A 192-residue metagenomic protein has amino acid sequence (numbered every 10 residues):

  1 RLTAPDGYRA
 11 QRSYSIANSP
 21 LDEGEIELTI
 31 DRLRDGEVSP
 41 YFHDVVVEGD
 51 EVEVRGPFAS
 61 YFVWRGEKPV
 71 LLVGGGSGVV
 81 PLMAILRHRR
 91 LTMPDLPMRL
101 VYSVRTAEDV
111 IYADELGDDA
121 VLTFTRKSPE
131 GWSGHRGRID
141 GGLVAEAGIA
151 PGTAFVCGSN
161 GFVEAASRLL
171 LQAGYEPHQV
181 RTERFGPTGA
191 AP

Functional and structural regions predicted by a protein language model:
R1-D50, V104-T106, F124-K127: Ferredoxin-reductase
L2-A4, G56, R184: Conserved "cap/hinge" positions at secondary-structure junctions
R55-E67: A short, basic/flexible loop-to-alpha-helix module at the beginning of a structural domain
W64-P69, I149-P151: Short helix-loop-beta connector
V70-L71, F155: Conserved beta-strand elements of the Class I
G76-S77, N160: Alpha-helix N-cap/helix-start capping motif
V79-L91: Histidine-anchored nucleotide/phosphate-binding helix
P97-P192: Reductase modules of NAD(P)H-dependent flavoproteins
